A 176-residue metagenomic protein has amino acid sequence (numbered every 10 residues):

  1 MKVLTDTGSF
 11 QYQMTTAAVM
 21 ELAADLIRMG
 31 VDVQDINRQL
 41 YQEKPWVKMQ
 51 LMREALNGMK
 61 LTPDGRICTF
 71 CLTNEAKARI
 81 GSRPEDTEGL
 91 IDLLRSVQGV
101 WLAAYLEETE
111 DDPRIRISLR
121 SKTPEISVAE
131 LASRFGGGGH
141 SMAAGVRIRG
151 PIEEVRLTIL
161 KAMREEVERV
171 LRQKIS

Functional and structural regions predicted by a protein language model:
M1-T5: Internal alpha/beta core interface subdomains
T7-S176: Hydrophobic helix-and-loop "lid/oligomerization" segment in the mid-to-C-terminal part of catalytic domains
